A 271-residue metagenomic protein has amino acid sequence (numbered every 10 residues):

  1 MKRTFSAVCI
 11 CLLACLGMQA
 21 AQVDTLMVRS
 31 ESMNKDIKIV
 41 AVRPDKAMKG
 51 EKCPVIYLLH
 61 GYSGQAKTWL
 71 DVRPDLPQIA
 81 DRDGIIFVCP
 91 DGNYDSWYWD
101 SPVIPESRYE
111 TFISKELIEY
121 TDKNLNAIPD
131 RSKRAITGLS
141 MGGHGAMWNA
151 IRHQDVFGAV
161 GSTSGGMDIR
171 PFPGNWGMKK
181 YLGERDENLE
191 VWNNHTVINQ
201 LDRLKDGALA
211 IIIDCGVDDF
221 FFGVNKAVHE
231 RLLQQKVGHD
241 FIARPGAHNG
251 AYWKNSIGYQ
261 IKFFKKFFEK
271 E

Functional and structural regions predicted by a protein language model:
M1-T4: Positively charged n-region of N-terminal signal peptides that target proteins for export
S6-A7, A47: General helical structural elements
A7-C15: Bacterial N-terminal signal peptides
A20-E271: Non-catalytic cap/lid and distal C-terminal segments of serine-dependent acyl enzymes
